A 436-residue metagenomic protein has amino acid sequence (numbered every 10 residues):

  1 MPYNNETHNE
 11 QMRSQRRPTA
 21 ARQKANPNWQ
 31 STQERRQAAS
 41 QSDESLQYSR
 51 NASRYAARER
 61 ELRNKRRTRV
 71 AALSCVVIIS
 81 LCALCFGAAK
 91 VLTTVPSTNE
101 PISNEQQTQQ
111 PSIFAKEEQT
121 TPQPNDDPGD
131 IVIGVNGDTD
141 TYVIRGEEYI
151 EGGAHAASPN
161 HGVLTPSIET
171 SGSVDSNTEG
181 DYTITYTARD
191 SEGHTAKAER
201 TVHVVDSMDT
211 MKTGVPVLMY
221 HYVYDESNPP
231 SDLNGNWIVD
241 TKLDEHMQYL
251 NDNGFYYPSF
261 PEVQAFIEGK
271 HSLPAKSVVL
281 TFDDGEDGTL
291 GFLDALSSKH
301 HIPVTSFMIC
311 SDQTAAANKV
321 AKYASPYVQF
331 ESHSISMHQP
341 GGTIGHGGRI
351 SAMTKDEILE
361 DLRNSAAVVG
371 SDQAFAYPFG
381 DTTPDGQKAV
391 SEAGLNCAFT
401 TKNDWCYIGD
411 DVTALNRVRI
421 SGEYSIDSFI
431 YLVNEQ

Functional and structural regions predicted by a protein language model:
M1-R63: N-terminal targeting leaders characterized by basic, low-complexity, disordered sequences that direct proteins
R60-I78: N-terminal Sec-pathway targeting helices
C85-P101: Hydrophobic single-pass membrane-insertion segments
P111-H161: Solvent-exposed, low-complexity, repeat-rich "mucin-like" stalks and linkers
H161-R200: Serine/threonine-rich, repeat-prone extracellular segments and beta-strand-based repeat modules of secreted/surface
T201-D209: Short beta-strand edge segments in extracellular beta-sheet folds
T213-W237, P274-V278, E286-D385, D411-L415 (+1 more regions): Metal-dependent polysaccharide deacetylase catalytic core of the NodB/CE4 family, i.e., the active-site-bearing domain
I238-S272, Q313, S391-Q436: C-terminal domain-boundary segment and adjacent tail
